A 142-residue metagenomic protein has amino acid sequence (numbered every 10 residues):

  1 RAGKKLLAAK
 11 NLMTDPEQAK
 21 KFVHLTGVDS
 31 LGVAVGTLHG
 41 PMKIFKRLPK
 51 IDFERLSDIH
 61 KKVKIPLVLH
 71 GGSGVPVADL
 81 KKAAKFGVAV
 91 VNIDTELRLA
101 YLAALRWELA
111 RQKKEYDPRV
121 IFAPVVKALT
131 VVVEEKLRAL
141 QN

Functional and structural regions predicted by a protein language model:
R1-V63, V77-V88, L99, A103-W107 (+1 more regions): Alpha/beta enzyme core
A8-N11, I44-L48, L69-G72, D94 (+1 more regions): Glycine- and other small-residue-rich loops at beta-strand/loop junctions that grip anionic moieties
L31-V33, L67-G71, A89-I93: Hydrophobic faces of well-ordered beta-strands that scaffold small-molecule active sites in alpha/beta enzyme cores
V33, G40, S73, T95 (+1 more regions): Flexible, active-site-adjacent loop/turn segments at secondary-structure boundaries
E108-N142: Extended, intrinsically disordered, low-complexity segments
